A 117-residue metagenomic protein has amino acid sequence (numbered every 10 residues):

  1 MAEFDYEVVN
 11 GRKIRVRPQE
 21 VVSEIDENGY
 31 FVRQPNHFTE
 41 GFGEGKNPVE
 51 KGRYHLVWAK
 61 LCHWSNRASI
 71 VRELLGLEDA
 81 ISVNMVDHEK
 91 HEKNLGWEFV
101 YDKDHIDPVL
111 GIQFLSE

Functional and structural regions predicted by a protein language model:
M1-G52: N-terminal regions that are enriched for targeting/export leaders and immediately downstream pro/stem segments
D5, D26, D79, D87 (+1 more regions): Acidic-enriched, low-complexity/disordered segments with a strong bias for Aspartate over Glutamate
E7-R12, H55-A59, N94-F99: Charged, low-complexity, helix/coiled-coil-prone segments
G11, E20, E24-I25, L61 (+2 more regions): N-terminal accessory/cap region of cofactor-dependent oxidoreductases and related radical enzymes
Y30, L56, I106, L110: Short, surface-exposed alpha-helical recognition segments that flank or form part of ligand/macromolecule-binding
N36, L61-H63, L110-G111: A short linear-motif detector with a strong N-terminal bias
G41-N94: Local sequence-structure signature of Cys/Sec-based thiol-disulfide redox active-site neighborhoods
H88-E117: Thioredoxin-like thiol-disulfide oxidoreductase module
